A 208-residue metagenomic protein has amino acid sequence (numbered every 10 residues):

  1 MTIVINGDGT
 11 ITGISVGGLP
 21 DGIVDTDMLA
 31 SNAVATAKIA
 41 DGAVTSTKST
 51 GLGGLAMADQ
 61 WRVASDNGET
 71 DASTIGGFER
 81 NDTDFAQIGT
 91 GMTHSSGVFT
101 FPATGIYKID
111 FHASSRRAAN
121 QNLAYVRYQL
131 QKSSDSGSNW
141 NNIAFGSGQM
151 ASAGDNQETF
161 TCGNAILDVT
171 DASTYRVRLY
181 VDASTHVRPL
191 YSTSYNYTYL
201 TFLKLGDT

Functional and structural regions predicted by a protein language model:
M1-M57: Fibrous stalk/shaft segments of extracellular and virion attachment machinery
V44-L123, Y128, K132-S136, F145-S147 (+1 more regions): Terminal (often C-terminal
G105-S115, T159-G163, S173-V181: Extracellular beta-strand-rich recognition modules
Y128, N164-I166: Hydrophobic/aromatic beta-strand elements that line small-molecule binding cavities or substrate pockets in beta-rich
S138-W140: Beta-strand initiation motifs
N142-A153: Solvent-exposed serine/threonine-rich low-complexity stretches and specific carbohydrate-binding patches
D155-Q157: Aromatic- and Gly/Pro-enriched, solvent-exposed loop/edge beta-strand patches characteristic of beta-rich domains
L167-D171: Surface-exposed, short loops/turns at beta-strand junctions within beta-sandwich domains
